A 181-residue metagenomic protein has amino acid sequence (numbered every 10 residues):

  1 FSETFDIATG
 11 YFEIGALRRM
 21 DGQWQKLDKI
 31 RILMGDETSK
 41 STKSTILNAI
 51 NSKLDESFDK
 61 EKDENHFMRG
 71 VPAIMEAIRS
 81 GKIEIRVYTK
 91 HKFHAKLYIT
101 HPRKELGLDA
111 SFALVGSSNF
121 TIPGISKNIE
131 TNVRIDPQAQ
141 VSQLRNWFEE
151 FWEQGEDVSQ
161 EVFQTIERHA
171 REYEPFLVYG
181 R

Functional and structural regions predicted by a protein language model:
F1-R181: PLD/PLD-like phosphodiesterase catalytic module centered on the HKD motif
